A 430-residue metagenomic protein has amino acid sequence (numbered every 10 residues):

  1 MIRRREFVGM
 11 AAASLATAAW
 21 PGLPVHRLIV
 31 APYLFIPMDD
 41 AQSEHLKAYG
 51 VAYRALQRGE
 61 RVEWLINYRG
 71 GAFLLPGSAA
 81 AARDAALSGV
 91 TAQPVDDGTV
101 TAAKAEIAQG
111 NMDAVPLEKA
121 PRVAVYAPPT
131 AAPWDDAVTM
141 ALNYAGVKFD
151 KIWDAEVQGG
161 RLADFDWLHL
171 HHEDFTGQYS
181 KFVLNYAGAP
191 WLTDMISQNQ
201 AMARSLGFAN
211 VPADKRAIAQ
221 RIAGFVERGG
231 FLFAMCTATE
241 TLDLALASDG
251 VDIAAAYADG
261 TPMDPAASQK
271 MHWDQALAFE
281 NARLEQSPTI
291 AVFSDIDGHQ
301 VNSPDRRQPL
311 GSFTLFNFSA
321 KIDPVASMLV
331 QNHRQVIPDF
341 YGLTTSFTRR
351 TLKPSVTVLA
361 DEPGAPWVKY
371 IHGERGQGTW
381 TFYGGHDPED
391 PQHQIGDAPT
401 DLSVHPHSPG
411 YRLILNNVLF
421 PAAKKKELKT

Functional and structural regions predicted by a protein language model:
M1, A18-R27: C-terminal segment of N-terminal export signals and the immediately downstream linker at the start of the mature
E6-G22: N-terminal export signals
V25-D136, A145: Hydrophobic targeting/anchoring helices
V25-P37, E44-L74, D252, T351-T430: Extracellular ligand-binding/catalytic regions of CAZymes and related secreted enzymes and adhesion modules
R27, Y33-L34, D39, S43 (+3 more regions): Helical hinge/lid and interdomain linker segments adjacent to catalytic or ligand-binding clefts that mediate domain
Q109-D113, W167, L206-A209, P421: Extracytoplasmic/secretory-pathway proteins
D136, N143, E240, K270-I395: Catalytic beta-strand/loop cores that center a nucleophilic Ser/Cys/Thr and support acyl-enzyme chemistry
K181-N317: A glycine-rich, often tryptophan-bearing local segment used as a flexible ligand/cofactor-contacting loop or short
